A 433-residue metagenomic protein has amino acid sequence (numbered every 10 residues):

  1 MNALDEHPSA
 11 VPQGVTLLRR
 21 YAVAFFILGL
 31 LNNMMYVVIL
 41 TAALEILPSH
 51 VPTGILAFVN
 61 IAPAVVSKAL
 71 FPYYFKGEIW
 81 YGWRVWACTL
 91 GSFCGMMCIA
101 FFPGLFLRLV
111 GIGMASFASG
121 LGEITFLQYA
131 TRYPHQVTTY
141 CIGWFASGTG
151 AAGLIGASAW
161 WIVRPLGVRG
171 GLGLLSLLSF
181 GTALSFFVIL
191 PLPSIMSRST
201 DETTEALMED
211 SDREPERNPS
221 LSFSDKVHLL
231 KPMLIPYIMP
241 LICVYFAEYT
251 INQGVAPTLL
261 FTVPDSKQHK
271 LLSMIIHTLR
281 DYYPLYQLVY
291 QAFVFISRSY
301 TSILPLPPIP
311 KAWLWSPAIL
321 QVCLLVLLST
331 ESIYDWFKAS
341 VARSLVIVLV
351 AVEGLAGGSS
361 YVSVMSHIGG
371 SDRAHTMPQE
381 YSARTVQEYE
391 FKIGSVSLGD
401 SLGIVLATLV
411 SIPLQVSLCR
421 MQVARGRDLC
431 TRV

Functional and structural regions predicted by a protein language model:
M1-N32: Cytosolic juxtamembrane N-terminal segment immediately preceding the first transmembrane helix of multi-pass
L18, A22, M35-T41, L47 (+5 more regions): Membrane-interfacial loop- and helix-cap regions that link adjacent transmembrane helices in polytopic membrane proteins
F25, G29, N33, I61 (+6 more regions): Helical-face signature of the major facilitator-like transporter fold
A57-P63, P134-F186, Q287-F293, I393-V410: Glycine-rich segments within core transmembrane alpha-helices of 12-TM secondary carriers
P63-V85, R164, Y290-L314: Helix-to-loop junctions at the C-terminal end of transmembrane segments in multipass secondary transporters
W80-R84, W161-S179, P413-V433: A membrane-interface helix-boundary motif in multi-pass transporters
I112-S147: Cytoplasmic helix-loop-helix junction between adjacent transmembrane helices in 12-TM secondary transporters
Y129-Y140, M365-F391: Paired intracellular helix-loop junctions of major facilitator superfamily
